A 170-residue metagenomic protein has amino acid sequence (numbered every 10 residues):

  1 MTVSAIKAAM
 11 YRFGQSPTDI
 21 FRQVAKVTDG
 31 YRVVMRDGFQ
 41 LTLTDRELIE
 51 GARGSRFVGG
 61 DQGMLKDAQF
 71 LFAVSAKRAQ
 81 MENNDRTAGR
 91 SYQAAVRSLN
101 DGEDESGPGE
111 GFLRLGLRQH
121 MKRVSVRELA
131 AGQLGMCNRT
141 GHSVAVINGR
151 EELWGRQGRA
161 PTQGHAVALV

Functional and structural regions predicted by a protein language model:
M1-C137, A145-V146, W154, A160 (+1 more regions): Active-site nucleophile-adjacent alpha helix/oxyanion-hole segment immediately C-terminal to the catalytic cysteine
T140: A short beta-loop-beta micro-motif enriched in histidine and acidic residues
